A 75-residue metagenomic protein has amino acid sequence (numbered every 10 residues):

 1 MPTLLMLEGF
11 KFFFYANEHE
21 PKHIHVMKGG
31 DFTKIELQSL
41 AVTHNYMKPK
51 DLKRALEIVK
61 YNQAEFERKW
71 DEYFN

Functional and structural regions predicted by a protein language model:
M1-L4: Local beta-strand/beta-hairpin segments that build beta-sheet-rich folds
L7-F13: Charge-dense, helix-prone N-terminal extensions
Y15-M47: A short, structured beta-strand/loop element
M47-N75: C-terminal structural segments of small proteins and small subunits
